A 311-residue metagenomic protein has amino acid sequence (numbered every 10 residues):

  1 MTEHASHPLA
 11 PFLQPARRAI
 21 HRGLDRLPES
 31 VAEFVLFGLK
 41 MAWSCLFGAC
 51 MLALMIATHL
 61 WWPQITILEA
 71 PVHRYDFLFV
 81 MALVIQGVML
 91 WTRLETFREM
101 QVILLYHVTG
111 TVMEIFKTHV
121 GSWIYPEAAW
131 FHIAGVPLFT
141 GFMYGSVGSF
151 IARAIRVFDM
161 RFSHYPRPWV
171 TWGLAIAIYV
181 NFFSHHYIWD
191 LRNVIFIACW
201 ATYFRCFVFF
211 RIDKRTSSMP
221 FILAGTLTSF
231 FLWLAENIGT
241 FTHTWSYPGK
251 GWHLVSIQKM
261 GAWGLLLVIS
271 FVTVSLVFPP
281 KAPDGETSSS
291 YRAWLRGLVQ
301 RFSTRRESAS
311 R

Functional and structural regions predicted by a protein language model:
T2-R311: Aromatic-rich, lipid-facing transmembrane alpha helices and their immediate juxtamembrane interface loops in integral
